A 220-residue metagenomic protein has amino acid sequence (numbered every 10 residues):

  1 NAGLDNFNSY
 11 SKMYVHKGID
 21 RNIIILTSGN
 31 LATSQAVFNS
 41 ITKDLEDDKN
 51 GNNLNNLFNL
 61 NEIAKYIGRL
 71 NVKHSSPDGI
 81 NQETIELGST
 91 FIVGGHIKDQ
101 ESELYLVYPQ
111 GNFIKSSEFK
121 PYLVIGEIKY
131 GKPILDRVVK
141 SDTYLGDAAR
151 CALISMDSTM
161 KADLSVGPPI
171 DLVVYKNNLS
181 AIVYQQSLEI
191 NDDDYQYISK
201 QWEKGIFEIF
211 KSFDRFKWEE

Functional and structural regions predicted by a protein language model:
N1-I80, I125-T143, Y197-E219: Conserved short S/T/G-enriched processing/targeting/catalytic segments and their helical context
L70-P77, N81-H96, E101-E220: A two-mode feature
